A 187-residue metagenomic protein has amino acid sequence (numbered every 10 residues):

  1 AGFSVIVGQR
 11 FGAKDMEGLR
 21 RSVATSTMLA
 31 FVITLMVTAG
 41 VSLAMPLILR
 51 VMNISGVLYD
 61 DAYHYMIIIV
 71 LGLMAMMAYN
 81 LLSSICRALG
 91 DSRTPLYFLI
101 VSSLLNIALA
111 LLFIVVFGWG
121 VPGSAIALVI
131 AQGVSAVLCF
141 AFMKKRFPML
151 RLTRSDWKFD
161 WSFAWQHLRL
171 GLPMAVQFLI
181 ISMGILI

Functional and structural regions predicted by a protein language model:
A1-T38, M76-P95: Small-residue-rich hydrophobic transmembrane alpha-helices
A1-V5, Q9, I69-M76, W165-I187: Transmembrane helix-bundle signature of multi-pass secondary active exporters and lipid flippases
R20-I33, V37, I67-I68, W165 (+2 more regions): Alpha-helical transmembrane segments of multi-pass membrane proteins
A30, I85-L111, I126-V129: Alpha-helical transmembrane segments of multi-pass membrane transporters/permeases
L43, G56-Y79: Alpha-helical transmembrane segments of multi-pass membrane proteins
L49-G56, L112-G118, L179-I187: Helix-terminus/linker motif at the lipid-water interface of multi-pass membrane proteins
S103-V137, A141: Membrane-interface helix-loop junctions in multi-pass transport and translocation proteins
L128, C139-I181: Interhelical loop/hinge segments that connect adjacent transmembrane helices in multipass membrane
